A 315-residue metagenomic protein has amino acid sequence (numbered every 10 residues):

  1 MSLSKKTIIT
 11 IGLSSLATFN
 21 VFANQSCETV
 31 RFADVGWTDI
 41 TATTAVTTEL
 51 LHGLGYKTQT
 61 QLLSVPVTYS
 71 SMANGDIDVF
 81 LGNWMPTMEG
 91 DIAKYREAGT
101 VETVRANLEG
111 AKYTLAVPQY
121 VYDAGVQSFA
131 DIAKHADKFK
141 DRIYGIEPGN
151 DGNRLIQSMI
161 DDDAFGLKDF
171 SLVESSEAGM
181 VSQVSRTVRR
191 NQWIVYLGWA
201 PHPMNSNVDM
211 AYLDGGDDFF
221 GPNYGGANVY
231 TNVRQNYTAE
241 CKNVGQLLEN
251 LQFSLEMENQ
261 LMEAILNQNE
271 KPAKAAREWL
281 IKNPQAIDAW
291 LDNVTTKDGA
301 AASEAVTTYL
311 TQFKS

Functional and structural regions predicted by a protein language model:
Q25-D39, Y56-Q61, K140-Y144, L248: Short, well-ordered beta-strand elements
W37-T38, Q59-S71, S171-Q183: Short helix-initiation/N-cap motifs at beta->coil->alpha
T44, L63-G99, Q183, P203-A211: Pocket-flanking alpha-helical
T47-L54, A136-F170, I281: Ligand-binding cleft/hinge of the Venus flytrap
I77-L81, D151-D217: Ligand-binding pocket segment of bilobal, Venus flytrap-like solute-binding proteins
T100-G149: A conserved helix-loop-strand patch within extracytoplasmic ligand-binding domains of the periplasmic binding
K112-Y122, G226-E240, E263-A264: A bilobed periplasmic-binding-protein/Venus flytrap-type ligand-binding module shared by bacterial periplasmic
L251-S315: C-terminal functional modules
